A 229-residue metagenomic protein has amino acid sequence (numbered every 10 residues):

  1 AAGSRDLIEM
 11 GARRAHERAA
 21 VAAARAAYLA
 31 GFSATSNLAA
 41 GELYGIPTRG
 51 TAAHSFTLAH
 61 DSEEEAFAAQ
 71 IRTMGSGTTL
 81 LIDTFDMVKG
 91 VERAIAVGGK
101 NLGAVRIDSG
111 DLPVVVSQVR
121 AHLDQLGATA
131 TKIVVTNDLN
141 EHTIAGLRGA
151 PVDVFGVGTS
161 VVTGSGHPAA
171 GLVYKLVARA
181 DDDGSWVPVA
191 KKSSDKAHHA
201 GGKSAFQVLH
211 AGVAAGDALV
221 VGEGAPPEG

Functional and structural regions predicted by a protein language model:
A1-T129, E141-G146, A150-P151, T163 (+1 more regions): Buried, small/hydrophobic-residue-enriched core segments of structured protein domains
L81, R106, I133-T136, G156-G158: Short, conserved beta-strand edge motifs with alternating hydrophobic and charged residues
L126, T131, L139-G229: Gly/Ser/Thr/Ala-enriched C-terminal appendages of enzymes
